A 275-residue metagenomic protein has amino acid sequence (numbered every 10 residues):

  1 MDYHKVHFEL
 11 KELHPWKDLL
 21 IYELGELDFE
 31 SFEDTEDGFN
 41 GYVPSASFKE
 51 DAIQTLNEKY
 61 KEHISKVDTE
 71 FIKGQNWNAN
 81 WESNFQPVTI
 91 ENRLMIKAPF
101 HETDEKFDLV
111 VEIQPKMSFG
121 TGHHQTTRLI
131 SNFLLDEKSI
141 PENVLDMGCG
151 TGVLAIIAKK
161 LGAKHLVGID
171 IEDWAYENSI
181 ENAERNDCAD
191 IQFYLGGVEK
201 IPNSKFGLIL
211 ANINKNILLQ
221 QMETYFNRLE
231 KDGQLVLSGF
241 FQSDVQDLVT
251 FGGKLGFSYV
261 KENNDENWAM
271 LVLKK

Functional and structural regions predicted by a protein language model:
D2-E105: N-terminal auxiliary segments of SAM/dcSAM-dependent transferases
F32, V67, L166, I191 (+1 more regions): Hydrophobic anchor at the start of a short beta-strand that flanks the dinucleotide cofactor-binding loop
N40, D68-E70, V167, Q192 (+1 more regions): A structural signal for isolated positions on well-ordered beta-strands in alpha/beta enzyme cores
P44-A52, I140, Y225, W268-K275: Accessory recognition modules or surfaces
N76-I140: SAM-dependent Rossmann-like transferase core, predominantly class I methyltransferases with a strong bias toward
M117, T121-P202: Conserved SAM/SAH cofactor-binding pocket of Class I
I171-K275: S-adenosylmethionine
